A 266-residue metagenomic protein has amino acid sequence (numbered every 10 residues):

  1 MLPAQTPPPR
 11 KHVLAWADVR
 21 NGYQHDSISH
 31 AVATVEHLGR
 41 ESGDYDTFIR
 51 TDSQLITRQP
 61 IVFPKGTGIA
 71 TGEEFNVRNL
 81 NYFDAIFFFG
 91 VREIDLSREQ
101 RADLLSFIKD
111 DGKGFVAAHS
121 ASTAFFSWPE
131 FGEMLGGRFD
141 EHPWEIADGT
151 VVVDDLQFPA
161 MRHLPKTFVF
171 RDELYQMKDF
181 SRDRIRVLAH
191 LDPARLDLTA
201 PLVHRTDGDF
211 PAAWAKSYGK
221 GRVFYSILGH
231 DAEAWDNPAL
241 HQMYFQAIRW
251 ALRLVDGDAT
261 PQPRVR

Functional and structural regions predicted by a protein language model:
L2, T6-K11, D26-S29, T34-S42 (+5 more regions): Extracellular ligand-binding/catalytic regions of CAZymes and related secreted enzymes and adhesion modules
H12-A17, D46-R50, D84-G90, G114-H119 (+6 more regions): Structural recognition of the beta-strand scaffold that forms the well-ordered cores of secreted hydrolase catalytic
V13-A17, V77-W128, K220: Short alpha-beta junction capping motif
W16-H30: Extracytoplasmic "Venus flytrap"
V19-G22, S53-I56, F87, V91-D95 (+5 more regions): Solvent-exposed loop/turn segments at secondary-structure junctions within structured extracellular/periplasmic domains
A31-V35, N79, F89, Q100-L104 (+5 more regions): Stable alpha-helical elements in mature extracytoplasmic
D46, G137, H142-G219: Catalytic beta-strand/loop cores that center a nucleophilic Ser/Cys/Thr and support acyl-enzyme chemistry
R50-N79: Glycine-rich, highly charged phosphate/nucleotide-binding loops
